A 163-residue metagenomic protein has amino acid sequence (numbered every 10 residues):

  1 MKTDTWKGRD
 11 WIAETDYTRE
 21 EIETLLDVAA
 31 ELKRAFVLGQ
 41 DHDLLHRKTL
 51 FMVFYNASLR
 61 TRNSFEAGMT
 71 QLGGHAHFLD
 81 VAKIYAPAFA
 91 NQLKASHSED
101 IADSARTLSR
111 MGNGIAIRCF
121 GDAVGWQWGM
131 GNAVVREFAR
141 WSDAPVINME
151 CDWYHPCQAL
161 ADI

Functional and structural regions predicted by a protein language model:
M1-N63, A67: Positively charged, low-complexity intrinsically disordered leader regions
D43-I163: Phosphate/diphosphate ligand-binding glycine-rich loop within oxidoreductases
